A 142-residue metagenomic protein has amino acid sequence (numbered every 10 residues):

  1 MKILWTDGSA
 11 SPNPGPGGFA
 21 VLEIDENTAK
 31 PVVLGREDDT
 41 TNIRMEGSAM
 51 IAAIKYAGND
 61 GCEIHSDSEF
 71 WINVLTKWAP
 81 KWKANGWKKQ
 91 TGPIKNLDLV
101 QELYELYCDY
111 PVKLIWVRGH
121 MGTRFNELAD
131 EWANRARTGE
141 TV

Functional and structural regions predicted by a protein language model:
M1-R44, S48, A52-E63, D130-V142: RNase H-like nuclease fold core
T6-P16, M50-L128: RNase H catalytic domain
